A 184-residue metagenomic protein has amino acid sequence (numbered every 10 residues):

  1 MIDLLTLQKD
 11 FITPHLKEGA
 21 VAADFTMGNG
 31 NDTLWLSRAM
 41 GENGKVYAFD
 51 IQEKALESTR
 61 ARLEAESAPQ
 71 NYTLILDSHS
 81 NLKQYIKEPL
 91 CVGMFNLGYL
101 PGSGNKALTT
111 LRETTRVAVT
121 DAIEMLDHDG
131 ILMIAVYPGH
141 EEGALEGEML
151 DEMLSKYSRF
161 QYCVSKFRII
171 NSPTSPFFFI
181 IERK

Functional and structural regions predicted by a protein language model:
M1-A20, L34, R38: S-adenosyl-L-methionine
K17, M40-G41, L126-H128: Helix-to-beta-strand junctions that scaffold the AdoMet/dcAdoMet cofactor pocket in Class I SAM-dependent enzymes
K17-A20, Q84-M94: A short acidic, Gly/Pro-enriched loop at the edge of an enzyme's catalytic core that lines a small-molecule cofactor
T26, A118, M125-V136: Conserved beta-strand signature within the Rossmann-like core of class I S-adenosyl-L-methionine
K45-D50: Conserved SAM-binding motif I beta-strand of class I
L56-P89: S-adenosyl-L-methionine
F95-A118: Mobile active-site "lid"/loop adjacent to the S-adenosyl-L-methionine
H140-K184: Class I S-adenosyl-L-methionine
